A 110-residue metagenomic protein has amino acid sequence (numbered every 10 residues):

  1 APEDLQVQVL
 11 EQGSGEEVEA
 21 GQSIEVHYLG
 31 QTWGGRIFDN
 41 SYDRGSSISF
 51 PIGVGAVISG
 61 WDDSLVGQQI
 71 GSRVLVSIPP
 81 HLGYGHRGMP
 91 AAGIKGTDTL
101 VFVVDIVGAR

Functional and structural regions predicted by a protein language model:
A1-R110: Cross-family detector of peptidyl-prolyl cis-trans isomerase
